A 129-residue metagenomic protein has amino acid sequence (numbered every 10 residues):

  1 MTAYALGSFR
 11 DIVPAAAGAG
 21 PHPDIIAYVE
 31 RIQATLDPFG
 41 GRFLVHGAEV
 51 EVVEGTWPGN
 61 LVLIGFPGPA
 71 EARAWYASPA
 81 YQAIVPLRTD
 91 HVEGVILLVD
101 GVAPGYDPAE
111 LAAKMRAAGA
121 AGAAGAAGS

Functional and structural regions predicted by a protein language model:
M1-N60, P67-A74, D100-S129: Short S/T/G/P-rich N-terminal loop/turn motif that feeds into the first structured element of a domain
A70-G105: A contiguous, mid-protein "functional segment" used to position or interact with cofactors/ions or partner subunits
